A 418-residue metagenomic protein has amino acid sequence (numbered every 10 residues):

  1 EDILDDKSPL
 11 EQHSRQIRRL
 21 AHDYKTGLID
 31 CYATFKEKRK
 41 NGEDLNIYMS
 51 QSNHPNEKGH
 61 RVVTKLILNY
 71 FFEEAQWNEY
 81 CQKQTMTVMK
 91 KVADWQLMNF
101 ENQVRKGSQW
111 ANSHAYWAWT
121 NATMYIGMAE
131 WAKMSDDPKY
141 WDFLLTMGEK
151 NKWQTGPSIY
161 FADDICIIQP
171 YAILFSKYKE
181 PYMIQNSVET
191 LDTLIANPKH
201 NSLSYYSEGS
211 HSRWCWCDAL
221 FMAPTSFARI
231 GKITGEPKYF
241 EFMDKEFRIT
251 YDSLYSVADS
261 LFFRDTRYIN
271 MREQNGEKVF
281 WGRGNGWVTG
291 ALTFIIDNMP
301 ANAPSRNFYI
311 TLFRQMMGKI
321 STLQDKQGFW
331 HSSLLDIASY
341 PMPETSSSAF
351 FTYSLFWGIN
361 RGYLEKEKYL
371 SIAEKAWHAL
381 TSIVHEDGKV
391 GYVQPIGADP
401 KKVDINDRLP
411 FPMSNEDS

Functional and structural regions predicted by a protein language model:
D2, Q109, G148, Y205-H211 (+2 more regions): Short linear capping/connector segments at secondary-structure termini
D2-W77, D399-P412: Catalytic His-Asp segment of secreted/periplasmic serine-dependent ester chemistry enzymes
I17, M128, F227, S354: Aromatic/hydrophobic pocket-lining residues that form π-stacking "cages" and hydrophobic walls in ligand
R18-T26, K40, L68-Q76, L97-E101 (+11 more regions): Sec-exported extracytoplasmic/periplasmic mature domains
H22, Q76-K90, E130-L145, L174-D192 (+4 more regions): Structural helix-adjacent loops and short alpha-helical linkers that scaffold large soluble proteins
Q84-A122, M134-W141, K150, Q154-A162 (+8 more regions): CBM-like carbohydrate-recognition segments
W141-D142, W153-I269, Q274-G276, E386-D387 (+1 more regions): Extended ligand-binding groove/face enriched in aromatic
M243-L335: Active-site cradle of extracellular carbohydrate-active enzymes
